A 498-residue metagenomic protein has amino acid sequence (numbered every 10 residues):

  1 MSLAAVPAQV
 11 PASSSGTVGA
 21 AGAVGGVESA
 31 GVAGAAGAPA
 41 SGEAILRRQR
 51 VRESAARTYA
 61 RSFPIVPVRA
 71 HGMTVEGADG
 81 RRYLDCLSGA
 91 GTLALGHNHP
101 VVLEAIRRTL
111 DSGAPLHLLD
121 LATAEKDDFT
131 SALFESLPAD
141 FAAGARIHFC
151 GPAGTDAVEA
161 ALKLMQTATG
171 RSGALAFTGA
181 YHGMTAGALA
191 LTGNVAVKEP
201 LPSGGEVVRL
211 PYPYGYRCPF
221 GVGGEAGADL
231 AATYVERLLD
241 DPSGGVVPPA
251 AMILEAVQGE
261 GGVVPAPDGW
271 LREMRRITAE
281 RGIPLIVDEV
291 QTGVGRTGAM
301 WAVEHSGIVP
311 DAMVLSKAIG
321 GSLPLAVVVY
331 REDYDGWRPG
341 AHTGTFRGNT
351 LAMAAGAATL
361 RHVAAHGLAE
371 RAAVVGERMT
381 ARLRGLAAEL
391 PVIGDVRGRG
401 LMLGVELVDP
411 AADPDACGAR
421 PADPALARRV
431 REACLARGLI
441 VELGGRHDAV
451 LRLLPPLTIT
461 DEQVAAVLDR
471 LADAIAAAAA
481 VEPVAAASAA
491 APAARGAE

Functional and structural regions predicted by a protein language model:
S2-P11, G31-E498: Conserved N-terminal phosphate-binding loop of PLP-dependent enzymes in the Aspartate aminotransferase
G16-G37: Small-residue-biased low-complexity repeat regions
